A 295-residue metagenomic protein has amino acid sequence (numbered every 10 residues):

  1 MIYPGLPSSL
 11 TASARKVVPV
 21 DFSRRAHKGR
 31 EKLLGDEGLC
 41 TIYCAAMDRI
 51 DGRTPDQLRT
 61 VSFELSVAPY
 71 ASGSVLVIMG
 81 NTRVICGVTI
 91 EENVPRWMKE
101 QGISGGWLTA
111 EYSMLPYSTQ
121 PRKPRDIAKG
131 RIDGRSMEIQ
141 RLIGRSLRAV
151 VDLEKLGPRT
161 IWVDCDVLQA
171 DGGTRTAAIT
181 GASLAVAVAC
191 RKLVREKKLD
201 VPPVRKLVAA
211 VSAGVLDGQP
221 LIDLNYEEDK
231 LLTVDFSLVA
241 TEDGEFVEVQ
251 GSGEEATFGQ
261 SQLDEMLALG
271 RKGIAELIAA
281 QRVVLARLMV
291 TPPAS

Functional and structural regions predicted by a protein language model:
T11-K16, R24-C40: Short, low-complexity, charge-dense intrinsically disordered segments
E37-G38, A46-I50, R83, L263: N-terminal hydrophobic/helix-forming segments and targeting peptides
M47-A71, I78: Short, Gly/Pro- and small/polar-rich lid/capping loops
T60, I85, E91, L142-I143 (+2 more regions): Glycine-rich anion/phosphate-binding loop at the beta-strand->alpha-helix junction
V67, V75-L156, F246, Q250-E265: Glycine-rich, flexible beta-strand/loop modules in the N-terminal catalytic cores of phosphate-handling
G134, K155-P158, G173-A177, A187-R191 (+1 more regions): A structural signal for small-residue-enriched, beta-sheet-centric alpha/beta enzyme cores and oligomeric scaffold folds
